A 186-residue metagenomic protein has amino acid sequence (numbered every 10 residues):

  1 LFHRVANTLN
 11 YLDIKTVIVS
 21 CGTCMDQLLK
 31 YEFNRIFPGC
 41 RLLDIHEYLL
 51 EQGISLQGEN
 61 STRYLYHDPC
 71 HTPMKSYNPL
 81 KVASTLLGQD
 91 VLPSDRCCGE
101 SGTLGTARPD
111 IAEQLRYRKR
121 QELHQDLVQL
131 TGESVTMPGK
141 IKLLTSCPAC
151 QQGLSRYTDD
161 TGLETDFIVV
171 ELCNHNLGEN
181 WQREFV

Functional and structural regions predicted by a protein language model:
L1-V186: Iron-sulfur cluster-binding electron-transfer modules in prokaryotic oxidoreductases
